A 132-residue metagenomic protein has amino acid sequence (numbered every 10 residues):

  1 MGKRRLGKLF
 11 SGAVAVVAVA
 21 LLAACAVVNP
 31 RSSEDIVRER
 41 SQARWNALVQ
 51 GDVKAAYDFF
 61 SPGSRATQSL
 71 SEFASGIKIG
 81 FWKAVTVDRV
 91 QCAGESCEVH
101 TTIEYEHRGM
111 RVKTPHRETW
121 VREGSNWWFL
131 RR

Functional and structural regions predicted by a protein language model:
M1-V27: Sec-dependent bacterial lipoprotein signal peptides
G2-R5, D35-V37, S41, W128-F129: Short alpha-helical segments used as structural interaction elements across diverse proteins
A20, I79-W82, R122-G124: Short, well-ordered coil/turn elements that cap or connect secondary structure elements
A23, K54, W127: Glycine-centered loop/turn positions within well-structured domains that cap or flank conserved ligand/cofactor-binding
A23-Q50: Short, low-complexity N-terminal intrinsically disordered segments enriched in polar/charged residues
R38-E39, N46, V53-E98: Short solvent-exposed beta->alpha transition segments
A93-R132: Exposed beta-sheet edge and beta->alpha loop/turn motif
